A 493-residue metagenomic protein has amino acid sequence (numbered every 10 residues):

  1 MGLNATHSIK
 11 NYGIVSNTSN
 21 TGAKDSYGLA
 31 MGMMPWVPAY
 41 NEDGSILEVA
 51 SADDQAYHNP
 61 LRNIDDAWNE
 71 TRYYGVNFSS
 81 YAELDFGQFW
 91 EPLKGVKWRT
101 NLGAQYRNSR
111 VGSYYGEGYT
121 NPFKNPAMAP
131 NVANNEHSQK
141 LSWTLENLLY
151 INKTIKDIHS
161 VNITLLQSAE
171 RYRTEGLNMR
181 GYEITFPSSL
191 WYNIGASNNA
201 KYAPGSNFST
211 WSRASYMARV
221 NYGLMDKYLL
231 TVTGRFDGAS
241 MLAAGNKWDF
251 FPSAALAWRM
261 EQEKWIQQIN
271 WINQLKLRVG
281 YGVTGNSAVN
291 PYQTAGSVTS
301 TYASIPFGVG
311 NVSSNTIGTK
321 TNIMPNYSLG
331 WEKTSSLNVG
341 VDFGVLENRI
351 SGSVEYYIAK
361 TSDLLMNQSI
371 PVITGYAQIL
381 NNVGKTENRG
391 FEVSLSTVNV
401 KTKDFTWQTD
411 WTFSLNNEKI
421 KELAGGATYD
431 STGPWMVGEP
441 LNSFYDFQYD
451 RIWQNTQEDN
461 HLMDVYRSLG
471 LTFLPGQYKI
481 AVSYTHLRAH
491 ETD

Functional and structural regions predicted by a protein language model:
M1-Y115, A127-Q448: Extracellular/periplasmic, surface-exposed regions of secreted and cell-surface proteins
Y119: Short, polar/acidic, helix-capping and beta-turn segments at strand->helix junctions that line the mouths
P122-K124: A solvent-exposed, charged loop/short amphipathic helix patch at secondary-structure junctions
W453-S468: Internal, charge-rich low-complexity segments
T485-D493: Conserved small/polar residues in nucleotide/adenosyl-binding loops
